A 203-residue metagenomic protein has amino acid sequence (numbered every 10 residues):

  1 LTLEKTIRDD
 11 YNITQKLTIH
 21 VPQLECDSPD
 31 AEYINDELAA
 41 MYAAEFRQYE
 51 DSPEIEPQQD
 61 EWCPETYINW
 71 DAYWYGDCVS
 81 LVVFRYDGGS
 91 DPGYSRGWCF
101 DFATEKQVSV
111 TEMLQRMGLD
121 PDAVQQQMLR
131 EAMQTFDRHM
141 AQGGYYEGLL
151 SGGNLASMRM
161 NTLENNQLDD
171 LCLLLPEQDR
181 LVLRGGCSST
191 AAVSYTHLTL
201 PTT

Functional and structural regions predicted by a protein language model:
L1-L198: Compositionally biased intrinsically disordered regions enriched in Thr/Gly
T199-T203: A short, hydrophobic C-terminal helix/tail in secreted or cell-surface proteins
